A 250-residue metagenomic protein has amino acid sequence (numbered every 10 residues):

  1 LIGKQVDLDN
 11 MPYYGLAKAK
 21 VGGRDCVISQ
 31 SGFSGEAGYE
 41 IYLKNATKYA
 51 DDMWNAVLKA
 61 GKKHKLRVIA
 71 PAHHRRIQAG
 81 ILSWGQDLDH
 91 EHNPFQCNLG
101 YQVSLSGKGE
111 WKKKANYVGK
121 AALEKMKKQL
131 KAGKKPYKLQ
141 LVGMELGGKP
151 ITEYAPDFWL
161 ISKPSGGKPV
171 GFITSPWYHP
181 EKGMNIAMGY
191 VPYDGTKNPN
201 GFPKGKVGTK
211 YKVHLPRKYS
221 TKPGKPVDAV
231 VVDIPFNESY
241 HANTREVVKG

Functional and structural regions predicted by a protein language model:
L1-G250: Conserved, structured C-terminal
